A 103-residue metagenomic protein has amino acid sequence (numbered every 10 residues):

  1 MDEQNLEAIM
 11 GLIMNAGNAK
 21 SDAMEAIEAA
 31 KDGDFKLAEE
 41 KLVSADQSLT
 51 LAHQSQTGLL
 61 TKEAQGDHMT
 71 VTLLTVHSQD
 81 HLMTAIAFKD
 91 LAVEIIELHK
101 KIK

Functional and structural regions predicted by a protein language model:
M1-K103: Terminal alpha-helical segments
